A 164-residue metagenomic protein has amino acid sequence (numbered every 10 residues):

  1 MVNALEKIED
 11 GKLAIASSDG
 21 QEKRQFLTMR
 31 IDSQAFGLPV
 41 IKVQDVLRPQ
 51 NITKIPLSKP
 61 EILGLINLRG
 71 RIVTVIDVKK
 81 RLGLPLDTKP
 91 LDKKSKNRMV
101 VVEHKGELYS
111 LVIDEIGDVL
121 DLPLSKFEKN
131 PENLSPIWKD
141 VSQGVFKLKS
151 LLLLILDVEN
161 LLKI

Functional and structural regions predicted by a protein language model:
M1-I164: An acidic, low-aromatic, low-complexity terminal/linker signal
